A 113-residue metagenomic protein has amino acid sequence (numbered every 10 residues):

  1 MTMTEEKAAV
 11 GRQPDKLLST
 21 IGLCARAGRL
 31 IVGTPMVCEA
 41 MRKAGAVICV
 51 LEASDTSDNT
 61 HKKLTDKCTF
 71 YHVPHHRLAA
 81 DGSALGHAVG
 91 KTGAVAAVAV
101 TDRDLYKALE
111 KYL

Functional and structural regions predicted by a protein language model:
M1-R12: Catalytic cores of RNA-modifying enzymes
V10-E52: N-terminal first-folded block
R12-D15, P35, K62, S83 (+1 more regions): Generic alpha-helical secondary structure signal
T20, A27-G28, T34-A40, N59-V89: Positively charged, polar, low-complexity stretches
D55-S57, D104: Conserved nucleotide-binding/hydrolysis micro-motifs of P-loop NTPases
H72-L113: Short basic, glycine-rich beta-strand/loop surfaces that mediate nucleic-acid
